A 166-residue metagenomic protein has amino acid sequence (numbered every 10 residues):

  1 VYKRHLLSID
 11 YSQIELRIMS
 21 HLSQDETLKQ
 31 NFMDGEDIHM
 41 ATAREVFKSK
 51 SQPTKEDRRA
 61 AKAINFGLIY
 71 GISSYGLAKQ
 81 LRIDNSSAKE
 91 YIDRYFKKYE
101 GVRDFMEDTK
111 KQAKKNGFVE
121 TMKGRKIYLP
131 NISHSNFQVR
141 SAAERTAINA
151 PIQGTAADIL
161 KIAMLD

Functional and structural regions predicted by a protein language model:
V1-Y2: Conserved small/polar residues in nucleotide/adenosyl-binding loops
L6-D10: Short hydrophobic beta-strand that contains or immediately precedes a catalytic carboxylate
Y11-S12, G35, D84, Q153: Short beta->alpha junction loops/turns
Q13-Q24: Short active-site loop/helix that positions an aromatic residue
E15, G35, H39, A156: Hydrophobic (often cysteine-bearing) scaffold residues that line and stabilize catalytic clefts of nucleotide/cofactor
S23-D34: Cytochrome P450 catalytic domain signature, combining two hallmark sequence patches
R44-D166: Conserved catalytic core of nucleic-acid polymerases
